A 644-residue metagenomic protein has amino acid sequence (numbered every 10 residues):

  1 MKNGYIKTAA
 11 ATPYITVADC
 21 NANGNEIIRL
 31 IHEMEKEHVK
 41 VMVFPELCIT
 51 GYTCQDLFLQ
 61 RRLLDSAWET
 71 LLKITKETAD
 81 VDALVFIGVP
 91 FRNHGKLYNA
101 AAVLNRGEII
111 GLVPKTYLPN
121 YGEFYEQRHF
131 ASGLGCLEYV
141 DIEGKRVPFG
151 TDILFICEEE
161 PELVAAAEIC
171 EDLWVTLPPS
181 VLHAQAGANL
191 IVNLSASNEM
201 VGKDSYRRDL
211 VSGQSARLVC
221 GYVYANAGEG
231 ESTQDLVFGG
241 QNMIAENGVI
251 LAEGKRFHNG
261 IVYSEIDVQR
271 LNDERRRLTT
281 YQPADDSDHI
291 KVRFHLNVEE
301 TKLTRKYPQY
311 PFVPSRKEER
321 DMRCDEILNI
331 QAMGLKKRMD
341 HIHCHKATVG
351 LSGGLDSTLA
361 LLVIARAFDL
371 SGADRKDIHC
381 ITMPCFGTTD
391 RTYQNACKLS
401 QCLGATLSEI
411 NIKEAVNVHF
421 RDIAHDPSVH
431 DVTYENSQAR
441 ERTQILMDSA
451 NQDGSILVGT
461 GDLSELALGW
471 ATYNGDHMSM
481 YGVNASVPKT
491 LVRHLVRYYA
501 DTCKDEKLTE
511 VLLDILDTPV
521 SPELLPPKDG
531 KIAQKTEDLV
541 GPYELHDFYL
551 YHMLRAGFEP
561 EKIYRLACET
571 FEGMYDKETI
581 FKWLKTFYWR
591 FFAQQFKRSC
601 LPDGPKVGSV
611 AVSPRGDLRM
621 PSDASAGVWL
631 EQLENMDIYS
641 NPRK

Functional and structural regions predicted by a protein language model:
M1-G350, R366-R375, L407: Enzyme catalytic cores with a strong preference for nitrogen-chemistry domains
K7, N23, P161-L163, V219-C220 (+5 more regions): ATP/NTP-dependent adenylation/nucleotidyl-transfer catalytic domains that generate, transfer, or process NMP-activated
